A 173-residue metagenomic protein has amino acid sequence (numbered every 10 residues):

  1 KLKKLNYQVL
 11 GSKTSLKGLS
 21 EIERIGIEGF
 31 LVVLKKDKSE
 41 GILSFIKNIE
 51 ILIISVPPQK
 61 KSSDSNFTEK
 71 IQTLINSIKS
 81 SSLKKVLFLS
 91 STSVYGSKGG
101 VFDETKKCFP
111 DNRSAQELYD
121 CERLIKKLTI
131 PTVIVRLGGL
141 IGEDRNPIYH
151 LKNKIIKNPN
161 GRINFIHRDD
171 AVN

Functional and structural regions predicted by a protein language model:
K1-Y7: N-terminal Rossmann NAD(P)H-binding glycine-rich loop of SDR-like oxidoreductase domains
G11-L16, V33-K36: N-terminal Rossmann-fold cofactor-binding loop
R24-I49: Conserved Rossmann-fold cofactor-binding substructure of NAD(P)-dependent oxidoreductases
K47-L87, D120: NAD(P)-cofactor binding segment of oxidoreductase domains
D64-T68, D103-L124, G161-I166: Short-chain dehydrogenase/reductase
T73-D111: Conserved Rossmann-fold NAD(P)-dependent oxidoreductase catalytic core, especially the SDR/UDP-sugar
C121-E143: Conserved beta-loop-beta element that borders a ligand/cofactor-binding pocket
I134-L137, P147-H150, I156-N173: Substrate-positioning beta->alpha
